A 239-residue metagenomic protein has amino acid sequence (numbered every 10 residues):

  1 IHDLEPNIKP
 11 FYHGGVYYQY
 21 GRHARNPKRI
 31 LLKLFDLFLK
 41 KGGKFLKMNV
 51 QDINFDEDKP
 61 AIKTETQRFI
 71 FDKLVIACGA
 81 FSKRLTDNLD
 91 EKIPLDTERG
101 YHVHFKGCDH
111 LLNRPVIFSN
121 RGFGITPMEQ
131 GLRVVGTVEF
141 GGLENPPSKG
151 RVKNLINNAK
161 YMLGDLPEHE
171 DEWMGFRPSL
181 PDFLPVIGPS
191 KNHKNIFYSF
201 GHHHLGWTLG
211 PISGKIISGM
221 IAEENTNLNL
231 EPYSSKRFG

Functional and structural regions predicted by a protein language model:
H2, K44-L46, E170: General small-molecule cofactor/ligand-binding pocket signal
I8, K191-G239: C-terminal lid/capping helical subdomain adjacent to the catalytic/cofactor pocket in oxidative enzymes
K9-K73: Helical element adjacent to the flavin cofactor pocket in flavoenzyme catalytic cores
K28, G79-A80, P211: Alpha-helix N-cap/helix-start capping motif
L37, K41, N88, I216 (+1 more regions): Active-site catalytic microenvironments for nucleophilic, acid-base chemistry
L46, V75, F197-S199: Hydrophobic/aromatic beta-strand patches that form the interior of the parallel beta-sheet core in alpha/beta enzyme
D52-F55, K59, R68-N195: Active-site substrate-recognition segment that forms the wall of the catalytic cavity or substrate channel
